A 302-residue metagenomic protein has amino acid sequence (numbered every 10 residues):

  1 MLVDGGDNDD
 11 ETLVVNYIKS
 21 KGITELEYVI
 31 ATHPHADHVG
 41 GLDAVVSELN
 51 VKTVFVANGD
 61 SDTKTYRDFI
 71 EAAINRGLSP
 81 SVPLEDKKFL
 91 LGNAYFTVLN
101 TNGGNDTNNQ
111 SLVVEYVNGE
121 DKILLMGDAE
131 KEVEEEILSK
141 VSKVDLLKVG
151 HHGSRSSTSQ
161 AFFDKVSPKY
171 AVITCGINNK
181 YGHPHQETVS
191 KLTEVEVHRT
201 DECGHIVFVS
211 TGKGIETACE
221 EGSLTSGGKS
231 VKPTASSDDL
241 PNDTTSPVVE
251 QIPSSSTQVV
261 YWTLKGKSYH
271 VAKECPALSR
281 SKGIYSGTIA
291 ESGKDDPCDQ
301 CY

Functional and structural regions predicted by a protein language model:
M1-Q251: Non-globular, low-confidence helical/coil segments that flank catalytic cores
T234-Y302: Mature, structured domains enriched in cysteine- and short glycine motifs
